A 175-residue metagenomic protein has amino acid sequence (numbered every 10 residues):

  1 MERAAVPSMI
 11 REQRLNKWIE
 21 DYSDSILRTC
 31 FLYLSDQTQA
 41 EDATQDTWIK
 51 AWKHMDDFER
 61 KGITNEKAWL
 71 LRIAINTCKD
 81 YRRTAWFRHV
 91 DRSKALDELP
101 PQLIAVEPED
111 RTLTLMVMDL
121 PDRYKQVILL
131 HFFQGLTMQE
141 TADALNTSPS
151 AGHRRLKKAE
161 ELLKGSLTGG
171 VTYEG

Functional and structural regions predicted by a protein language model:
E2-R28: A short, charge-rich alpha-helical start-of-domain segment used by transcription regulators
S8, W48-I63, A85: Sigma70-family region 2
I19, L27, Q37-H54: Conserved RNAP core-binding helix
D42-I49, T64-N76: Structural recognition of an alpha-helix C-terminal capping motif at a helix-to-coil junction
D57, L71-R92: Arg/Lys-rich amphipathic alpha helix in sigma70-family domain 2
R88-L115, T137, T172: Internal acidic/polar
V127-H131: A short pre-motif secondary-structure segment
Q139-G170: DNA-recognition helix of helix-turn-helix
